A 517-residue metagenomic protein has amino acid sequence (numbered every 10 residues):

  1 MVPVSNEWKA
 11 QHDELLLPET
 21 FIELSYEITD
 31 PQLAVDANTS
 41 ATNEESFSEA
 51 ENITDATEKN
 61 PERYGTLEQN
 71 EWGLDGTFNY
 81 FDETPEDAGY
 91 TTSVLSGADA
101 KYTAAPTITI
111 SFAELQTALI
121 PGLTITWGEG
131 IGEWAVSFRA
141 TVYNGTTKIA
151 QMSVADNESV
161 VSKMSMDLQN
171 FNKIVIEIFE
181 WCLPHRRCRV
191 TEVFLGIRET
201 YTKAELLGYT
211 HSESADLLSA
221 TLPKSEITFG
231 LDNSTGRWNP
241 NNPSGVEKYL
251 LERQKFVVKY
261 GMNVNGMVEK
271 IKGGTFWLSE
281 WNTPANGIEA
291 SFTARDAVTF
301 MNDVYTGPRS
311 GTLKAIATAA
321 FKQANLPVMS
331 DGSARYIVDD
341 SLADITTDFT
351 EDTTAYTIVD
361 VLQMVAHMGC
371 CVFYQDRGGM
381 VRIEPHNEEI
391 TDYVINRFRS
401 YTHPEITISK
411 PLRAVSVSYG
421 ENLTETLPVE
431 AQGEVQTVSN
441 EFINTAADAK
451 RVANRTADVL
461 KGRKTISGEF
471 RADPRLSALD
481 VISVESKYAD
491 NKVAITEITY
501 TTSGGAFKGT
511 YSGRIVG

Functional and structural regions predicted by a protein language model:
M1-P308, H367-M368, G462-F470: Assembly/oligomerization scaffold segments
T103-A104, E114-L119, I125-E129, E133-K148 (+3 more regions): An acidic/polar, Gly/Ser/Thr-rich interaction patch typically located in mid-to-C-terminal regions of proteins
V257, K314-N325, Q363-A366, D480-V481: Generic solvent-exposed, charged/amphipathic alpha-helical segments that serve as macromolecular interface scaffolds
G266, N325-M329, C370, K487: Residue-level recognition of short, structured coil/turn motifs that connect secondary structure elements
I271-G273, L326, A489: Helix N-cap/coil-helix junction residues
A297, T312-D339: Glycine-rich, acidic and aromatic/proline-enriched surface loops and short helix-turn segments that act as binding
V304-S310, T347-D352: Second-shell loop/turn segments in exported
